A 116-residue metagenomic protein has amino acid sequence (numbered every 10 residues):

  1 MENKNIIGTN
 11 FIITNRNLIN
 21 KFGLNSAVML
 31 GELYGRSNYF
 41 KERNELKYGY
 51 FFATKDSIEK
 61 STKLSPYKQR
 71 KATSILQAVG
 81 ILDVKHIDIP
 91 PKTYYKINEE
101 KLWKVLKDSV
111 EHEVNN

Functional and structural regions predicted by a protein language model:
M1-S57, Q77, K104: Short recognition helix of helix-turn-helix/winged-helix DNA-binding domains
E2-N3, A78, N98-N116: Charged low-complexity intrinsically disordered patches
N17, D56-S57, L64, E100-K101 (+1 more regions): A generic structural signal for solvent-exposed, polar alpha-helical segments
S37-I97: Winged helix-turn-helix DNA-binding recognition segment
